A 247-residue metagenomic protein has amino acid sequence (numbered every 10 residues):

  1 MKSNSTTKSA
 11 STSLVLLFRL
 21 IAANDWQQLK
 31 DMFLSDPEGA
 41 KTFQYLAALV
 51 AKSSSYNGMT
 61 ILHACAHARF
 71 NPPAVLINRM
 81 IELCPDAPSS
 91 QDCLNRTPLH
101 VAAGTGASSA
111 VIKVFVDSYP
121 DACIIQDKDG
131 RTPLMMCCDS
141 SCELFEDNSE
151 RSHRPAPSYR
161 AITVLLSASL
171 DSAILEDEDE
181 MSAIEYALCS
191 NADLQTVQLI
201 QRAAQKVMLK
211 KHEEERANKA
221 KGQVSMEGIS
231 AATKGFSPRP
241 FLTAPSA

Functional and structural regions predicted by a protein language model:
K2-A64: N-terminal segments that cap or nucleate solenoid repeat domains
K2-T12, L16-L17, N148-S158, A168-S169 (+1 more regions): Ankyrin-repeat-protein effector appendages
R19-N24, A64-P73, V101-S108, M136-S158 (+1 more regions): Ankyrin repeat A-helix N-terminal signature
F33-L49, N78-P88, K113-C123, R160-S172 (+1 more regions): Ankyrin repeat domain, specifically the short helix-to-loop turn at the C-terminus of the second helix of each repeat
F43, S53-S54, S90-Q91, I125-Q126 (+1 more regions): Ankyrin-repeat boundary/linker signal
C65-R69, L76-I77, L83-V111, S118 (+1 more regions): Amphipathic alpha-helical interface segments within eukaryotic helical scaffold and small GTPase-regulatory domains
V116, P120-D171, E178-M181: Extended, charged alpha-helical interaction scaffolds
